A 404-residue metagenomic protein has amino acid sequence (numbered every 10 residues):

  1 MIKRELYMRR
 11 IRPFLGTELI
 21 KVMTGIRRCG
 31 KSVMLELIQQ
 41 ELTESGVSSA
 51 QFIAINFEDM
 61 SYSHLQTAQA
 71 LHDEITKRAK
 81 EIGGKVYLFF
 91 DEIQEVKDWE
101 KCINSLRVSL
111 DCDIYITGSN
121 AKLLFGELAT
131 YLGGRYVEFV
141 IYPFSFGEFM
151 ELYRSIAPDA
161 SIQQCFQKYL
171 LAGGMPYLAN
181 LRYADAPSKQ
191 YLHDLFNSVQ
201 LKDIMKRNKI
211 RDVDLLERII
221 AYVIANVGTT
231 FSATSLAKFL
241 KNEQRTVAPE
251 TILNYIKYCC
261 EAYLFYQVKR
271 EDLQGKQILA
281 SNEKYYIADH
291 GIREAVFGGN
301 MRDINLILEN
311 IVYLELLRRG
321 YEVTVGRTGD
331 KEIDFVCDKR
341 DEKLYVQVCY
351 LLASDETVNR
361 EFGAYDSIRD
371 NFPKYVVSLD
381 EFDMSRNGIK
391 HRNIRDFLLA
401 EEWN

Functional and structural regions predicted by a protein language model:
I2-G16: Pre-Walker A adenine-sensing motif
M23: Hydrophobic anchor at the beta1->P-loop junction of P-loop NTPases
K31: Conserved lysine of the Walker
M34, I38: Hydrophobic positions on the alpha1 helix immediately C-terminal to the Walker A/P-loop
A54-G84: Short glycine-rich substrate-engagement loop in P-loop NTPases that contacts/grips substrate
A121, G126-T230, Y263: Interdomain motor-coupling "hinge/lid" segment immediately C-terminal to the ATP-binding subdomain of NTP-driven enzymes
Y183-K343: Accessory nucleic acid-recognition modules appended to NTPase machines
G326, Y350-R395: Catalytic cores of nucleic-acid endonucleases
